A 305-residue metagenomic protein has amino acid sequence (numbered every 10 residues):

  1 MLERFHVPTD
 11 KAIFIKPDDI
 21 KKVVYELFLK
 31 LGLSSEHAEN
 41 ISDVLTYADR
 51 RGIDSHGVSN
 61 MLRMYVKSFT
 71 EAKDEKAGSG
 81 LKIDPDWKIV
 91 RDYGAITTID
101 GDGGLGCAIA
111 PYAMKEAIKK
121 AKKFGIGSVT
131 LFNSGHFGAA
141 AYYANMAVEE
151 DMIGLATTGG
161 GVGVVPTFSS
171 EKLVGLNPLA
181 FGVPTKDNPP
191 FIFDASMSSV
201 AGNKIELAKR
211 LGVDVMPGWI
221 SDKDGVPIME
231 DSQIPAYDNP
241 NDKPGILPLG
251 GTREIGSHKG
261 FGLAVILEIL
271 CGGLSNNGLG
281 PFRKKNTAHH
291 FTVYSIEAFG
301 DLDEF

Functional and structural regions predicted by a protein language model:
L2-P17, K22-I41, T46, V58-I83 (+3 more regions): Acidic, glycine/proline-rich low-complexity segments that act as flexible tails and inter-domain linkers
L2-V23, K30, I269, L274 (+1 more regions): Catalytic-core signal marking the mid-to-C-terminal active-site face
H56-I118: Active-site cofactor/substrate anionic-group-binding motifs, chiefly glycine- and Lys/Arg-rich phosphate-binding loops
Y93-K186, A195: A generic, well-ordered mixed alpha/beta core segment in the N-terminal half of proteins
L105, R253-I255, I296-G300: A generic structural motif
V164-N239: Phosphate/diphosphate-binding glycine-rich loops and adjacent basic-rich segments that engage nucleotide
V213-L279: Secondary-shell segments that build the walls of catalytic and ion/ligand-binding clefts
